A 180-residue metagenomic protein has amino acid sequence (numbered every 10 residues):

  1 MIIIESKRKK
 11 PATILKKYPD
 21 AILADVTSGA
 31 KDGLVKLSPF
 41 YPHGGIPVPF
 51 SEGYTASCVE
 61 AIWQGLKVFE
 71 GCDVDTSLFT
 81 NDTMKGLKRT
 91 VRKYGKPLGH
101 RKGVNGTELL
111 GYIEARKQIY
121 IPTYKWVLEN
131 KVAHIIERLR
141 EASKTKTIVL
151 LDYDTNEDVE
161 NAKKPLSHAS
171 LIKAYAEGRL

Functional and structural regions predicted by a protein language model:
M1-L180: Charged, low-complexity intrinsically disordered segments
